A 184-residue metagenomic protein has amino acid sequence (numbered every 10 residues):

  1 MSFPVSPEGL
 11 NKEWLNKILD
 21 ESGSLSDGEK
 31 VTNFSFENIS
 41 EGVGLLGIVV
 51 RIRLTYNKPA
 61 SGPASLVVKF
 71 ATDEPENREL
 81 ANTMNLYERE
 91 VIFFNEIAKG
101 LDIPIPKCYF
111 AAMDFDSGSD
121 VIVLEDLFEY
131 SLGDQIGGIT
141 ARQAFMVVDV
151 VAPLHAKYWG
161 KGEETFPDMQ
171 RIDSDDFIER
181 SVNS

Functional and structural regions predicted by a protein language model:
M1-L45, T55-P63, G162: Regulatory N- and C-terminal appendages and interdomain linkers associated with kinase/kinase-like NTP transferase
F36-N183: Conserved ATP-binding subdomain of kinase catalytic cores across diverse folds
